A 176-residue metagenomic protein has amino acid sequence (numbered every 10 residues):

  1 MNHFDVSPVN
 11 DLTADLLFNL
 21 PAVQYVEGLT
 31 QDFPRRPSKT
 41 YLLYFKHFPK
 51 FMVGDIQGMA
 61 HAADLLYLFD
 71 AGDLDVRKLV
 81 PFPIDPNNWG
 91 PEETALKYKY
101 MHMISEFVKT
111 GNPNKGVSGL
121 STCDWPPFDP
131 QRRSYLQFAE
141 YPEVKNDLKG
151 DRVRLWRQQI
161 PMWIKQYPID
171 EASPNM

Functional and structural regions predicted by a protein language model:
M1-E92, M103, T110, P174: Substrate-gating cap/lid region and adjacent catalytic-acid/histidine neighborhood within extracellular/lumenal
N10, L66, R133, V153-R157 (+1 more regions): Generic detector of well-ordered alpha-helical segments enriched in charged/polar residues, highlighting helical
A14, K115, L120-C123, R154 (+1 more regions): Intrinsically disordered, low-complexity, compositionally biased regions/tails
W89-G90, T94, N146, G150: Short, flexible active-site recognition loops that position polar ligands and cofactors
E93-S118: Non-catalytic, well-ordered alpha-helical segments in soluble enzyme domains
N114-K145: Mature extracytoplasmic/periplasmic domains
V144-M176: C-terminal helix/juxtamembrane-tail motif
